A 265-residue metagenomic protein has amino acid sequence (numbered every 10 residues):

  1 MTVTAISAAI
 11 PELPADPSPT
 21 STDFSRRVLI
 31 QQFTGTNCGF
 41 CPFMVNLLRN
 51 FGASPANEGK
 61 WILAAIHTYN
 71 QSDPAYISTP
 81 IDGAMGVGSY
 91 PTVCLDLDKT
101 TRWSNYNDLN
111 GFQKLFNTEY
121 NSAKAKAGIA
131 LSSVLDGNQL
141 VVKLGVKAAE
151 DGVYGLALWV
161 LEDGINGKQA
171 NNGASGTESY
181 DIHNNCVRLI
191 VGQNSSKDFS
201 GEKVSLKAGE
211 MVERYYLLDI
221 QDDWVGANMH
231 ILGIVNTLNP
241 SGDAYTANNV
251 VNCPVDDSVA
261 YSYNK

Functional and structural regions predicted by a protein language model:
M1-E12: N-terminal targeting signals for export/organelle localization
P11-L13, L48, P55, D82 (+1 more regions): Compositionally biased, low-complexity repeat tracts
L13-S18, Y215: Short, motif-level signal for alpha-helix interfacial/capping segments enriched in acidic residues and aromatics/proline
S18-W61, I66: Local sequence-structure signature of Cys/Sec-based thiol-disulfide redox active-site neighborhoods
G59-K265: Short, conserved sequence motifs used for protein processing/export or organelle targeting and for catalysis
